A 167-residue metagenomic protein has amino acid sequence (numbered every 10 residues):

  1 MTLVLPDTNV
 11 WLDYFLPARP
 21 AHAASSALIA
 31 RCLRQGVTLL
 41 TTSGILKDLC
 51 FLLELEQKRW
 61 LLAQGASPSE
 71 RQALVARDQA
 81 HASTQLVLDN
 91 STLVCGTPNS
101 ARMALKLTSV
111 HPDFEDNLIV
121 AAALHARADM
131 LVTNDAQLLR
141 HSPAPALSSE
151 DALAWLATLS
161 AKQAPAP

Functional and structural regions predicted by a protein language model:
M1-G44, L53-L62, A126, R140 (+1 more regions): Short, well-structured N-terminal submotif of metal-dependent ribonuclease cores
D7-N9, D48, D116, D135: Acidic active-site catalytic centers that drive phospho-/nucleotidyl reactions and related ester hydrolyses
P17, S43-K47, A76-S109: Acidic catalytic patch
T41, V132-T133, S148: Hydrophobic residues in well-ordered beta-strands that form the structural core
L55-S91: Helix-adjacent hinge/juxtasegments
D89-M130, A136, Q163-P167: Active-site neighborhoods of divalent-metal-dependent phosphate/nucleic-acid chemistry enzymes
T92-G96, P145-A154: Short acidic-hydrophobic, aromatic-tinged amphipathic segments that line or gate anion-handling sites
Q137-A144: Short loop/helix-cap segments at secondary-structure boundaries that form the rim of catalytic
